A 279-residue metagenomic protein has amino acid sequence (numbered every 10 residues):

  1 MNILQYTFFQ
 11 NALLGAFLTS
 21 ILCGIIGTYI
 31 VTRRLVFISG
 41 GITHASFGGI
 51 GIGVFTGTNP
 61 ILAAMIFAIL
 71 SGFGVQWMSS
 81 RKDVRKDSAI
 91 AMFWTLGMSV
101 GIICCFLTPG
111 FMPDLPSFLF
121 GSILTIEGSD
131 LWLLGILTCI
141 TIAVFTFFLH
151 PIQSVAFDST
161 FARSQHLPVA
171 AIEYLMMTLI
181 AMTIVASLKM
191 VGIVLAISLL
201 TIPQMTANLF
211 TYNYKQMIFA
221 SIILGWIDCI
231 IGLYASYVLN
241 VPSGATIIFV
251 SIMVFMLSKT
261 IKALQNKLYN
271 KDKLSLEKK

Functional and structural regions predicted by a protein language model:
M1-I21: Membrane-interfacial amphipathic/re-entrant helices at transmembrane-helix boundaries
Y6-N11, K82, I90-H150: Transmembrane helix-bundle core of multi-pass membrane transporters and related energy-transducing complexes
L13-L18, I61-I66, A91-M92, L131-I136 (+3 more regions): Hydrophobic alpha-helical transmembrane segments
G15-G24, A45, G49, G53 (+16 more regions): Alpha-helical transmembrane segments in multi-pass membrane proteins
T28-F111, A207-F219, S236-L239, A263-L264: Short loop segments and helix-boundary regions at transmembrane helix junctions of multi-pass inner-membrane proteins
D130-I202: Helix-loop-helix "hairpin" substructures at the membrane interface of multi-pass membrane proteins
V194-A245: Transmembrane alpha-helical segments in multi-pass inner-membrane proteins
V241-I248, I252-K279: Cytosolic-side transmembrane-helix boundaries in multi-pass membrane proteins
